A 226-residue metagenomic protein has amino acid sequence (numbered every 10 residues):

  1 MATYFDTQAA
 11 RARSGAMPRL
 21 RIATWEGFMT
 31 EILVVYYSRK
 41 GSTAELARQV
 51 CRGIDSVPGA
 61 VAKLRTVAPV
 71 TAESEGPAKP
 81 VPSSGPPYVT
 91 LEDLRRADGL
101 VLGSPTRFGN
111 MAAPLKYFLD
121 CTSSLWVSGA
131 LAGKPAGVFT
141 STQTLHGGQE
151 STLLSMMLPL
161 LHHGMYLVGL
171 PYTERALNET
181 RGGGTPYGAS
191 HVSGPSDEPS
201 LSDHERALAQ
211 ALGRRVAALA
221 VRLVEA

Functional and structural regions predicted by a protein language model:
M1-F28: N-terminal amphipathic/basic-hydrophobic helices that include classical n-h-c signal peptides and signal-anchor
I22-A130, V192-A226: N-terminal beta1-alpha1-beta2 submodule of the flavodoxin-like/Rossmannoid cofactor-binding fold
S42, L100, S104, N110 (+6 more regions): Gly/Ser/Thr-rich helix-start
V67-A72, G164-S196: Mobile beta-alpha loop/short-helix "lid" or hinge segments that flank ligand
D120-S123, V127, T144, H162 (+1 more regions): Alpha-helix boundary/capping detector
A132-G182: Short, glycine-/small-residue-rich phosphate/pyrophosphate-handling segment
L154, P186, D203: Glycine-rich phosphate-binding loop at the start of an alpha helix
